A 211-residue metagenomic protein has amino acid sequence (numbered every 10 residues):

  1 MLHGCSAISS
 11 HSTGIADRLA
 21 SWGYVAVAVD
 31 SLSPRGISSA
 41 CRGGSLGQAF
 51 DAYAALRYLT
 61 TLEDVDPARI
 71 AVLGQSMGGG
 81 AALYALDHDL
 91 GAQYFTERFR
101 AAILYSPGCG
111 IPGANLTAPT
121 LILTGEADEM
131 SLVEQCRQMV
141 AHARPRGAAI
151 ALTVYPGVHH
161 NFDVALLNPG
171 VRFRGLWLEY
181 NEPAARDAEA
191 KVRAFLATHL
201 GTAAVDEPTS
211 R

Functional and structural regions predicted by a protein language model:
M1-S38, E129-V133: Short substrate-entry loop that stabilizes the transition state in hydrolases
H11, C41-E63, Y84: Alpha/beta-hydrolase active-site loop
L59-T60, G79-Q93: Short glycine-enriched nucleophile-adjacent loop and the immediately C-terminal alpha-helix near the catalytic center
V65-S76: Alpha/beta-hydrolase fold nucleophile elbow
Q93-P107: A conserved short beta-strand
A118, L132-H142: Short alpha-helix in the alpha/beta-hydrolase fold that links the catalytic acid
I122-T124, D128: Short beta-strand/loop motif that positions the catalytic acidic residue of the alpha/beta-hydrolase fold
A149-R211: C-terminal catalytic histidine-bearing segment of alpha/beta-hydrolase fold enzymes
